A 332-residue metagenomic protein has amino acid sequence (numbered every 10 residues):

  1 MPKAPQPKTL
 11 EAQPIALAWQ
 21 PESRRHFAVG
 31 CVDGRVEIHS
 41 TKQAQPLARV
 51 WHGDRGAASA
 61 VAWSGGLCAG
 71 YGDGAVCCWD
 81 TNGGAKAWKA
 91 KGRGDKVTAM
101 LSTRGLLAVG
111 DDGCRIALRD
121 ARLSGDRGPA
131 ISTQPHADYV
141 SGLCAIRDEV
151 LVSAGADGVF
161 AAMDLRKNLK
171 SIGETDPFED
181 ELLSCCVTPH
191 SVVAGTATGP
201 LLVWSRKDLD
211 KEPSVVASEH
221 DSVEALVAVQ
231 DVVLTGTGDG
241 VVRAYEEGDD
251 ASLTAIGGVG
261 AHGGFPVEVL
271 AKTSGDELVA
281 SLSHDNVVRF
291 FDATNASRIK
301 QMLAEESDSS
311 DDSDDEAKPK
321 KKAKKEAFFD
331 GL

Functional and structural regions predicted by a protein language model:
M1, E181, P213-E224, V229-V232 (+2 more regions): Terminal intrinsically disordered, low-complexity extensions flanking WD-repeat/beta-propeller proteins
K3-T9, Q45-W51, A85-A90, G125-T133 (+3 more regions): A short beta-strand motif characteristic of beta-propeller blades
P7-G34: Beta-strand-rich domains and repeat architectures in extracellular enzymes and scaffolds, especially beta-propellers
E11-W19, R55-W63, G94-S102, A137-A145 (+3 more regions): Canonical WD40 repeat/beta-propeller blade segments in eukaryotic WD-repeat proteins
F27, L67-C68, L107, L151 (+3 more regions): Hydrophobic beta-strand positions that form the internal "hydrophobic ladder" of WD40/Gbeta-like beta-propeller blades
G30-D33, G70-D73, V109-G113, A154-D157 (+3 more regions): Conserved strand-to-loop turn within each blade of WD40 beta-propeller repeats
V36-S40, V76-D80, I116-D120, F160-D164 (+3 more regions): WD40-repeat beta-propellers
G94-T196: Solenoidal tandem-repeat scaffolds enriched in leucines and small polar residues
